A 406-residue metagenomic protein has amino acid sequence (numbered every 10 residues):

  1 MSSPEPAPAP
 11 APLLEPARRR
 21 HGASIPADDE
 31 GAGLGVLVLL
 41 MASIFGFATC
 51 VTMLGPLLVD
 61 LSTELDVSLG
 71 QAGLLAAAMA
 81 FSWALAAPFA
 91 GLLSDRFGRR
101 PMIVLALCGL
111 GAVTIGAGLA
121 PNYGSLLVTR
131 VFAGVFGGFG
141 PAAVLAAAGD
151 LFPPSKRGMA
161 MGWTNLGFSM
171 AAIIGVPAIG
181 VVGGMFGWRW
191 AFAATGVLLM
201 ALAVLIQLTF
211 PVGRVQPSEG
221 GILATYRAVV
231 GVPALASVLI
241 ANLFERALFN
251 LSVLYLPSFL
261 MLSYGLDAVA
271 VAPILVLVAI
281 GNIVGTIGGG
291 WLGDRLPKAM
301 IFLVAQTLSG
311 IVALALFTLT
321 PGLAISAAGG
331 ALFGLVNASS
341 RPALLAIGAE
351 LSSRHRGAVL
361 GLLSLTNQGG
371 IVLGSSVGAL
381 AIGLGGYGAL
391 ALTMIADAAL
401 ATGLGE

Functional and structural regions predicted by a protein language model:
H21-G31, P211-L239: Juxtamembrane intracellular "pre-TM" segments in multi-pass secondary transporters
G55, L235-V276, I283: Extracytoplasmic gate region of multi-pass secondary transporters
D66, G98, L119-S125, G265 (+2 more regions): Helix-breaking motifs and short loop linkers at transmembrane-helix boundaries and internal kinks in secondary membrane
L85-P121: Conserved MFS/SLC helix-loop-helix module at the cytosolic interface between two early adjacent transmembrane helices
A87-G98, T286-P297, I382: Helix-to-loop junctions at the C-terminal end of transmembrane segments in multipass secondary transporters
T129-F168: Cytoplasmic helix-loop-helix junction between adjacent transmembrane helices in 12-TM secondary transporters
W163-L208: Helix-loop-helix hairpin linking two adjacent transmembrane segments in secondary transporters
A299-L344: C-terminal transmembrane helical hairpin of 12-TM major facilitator-type secondary transporters
